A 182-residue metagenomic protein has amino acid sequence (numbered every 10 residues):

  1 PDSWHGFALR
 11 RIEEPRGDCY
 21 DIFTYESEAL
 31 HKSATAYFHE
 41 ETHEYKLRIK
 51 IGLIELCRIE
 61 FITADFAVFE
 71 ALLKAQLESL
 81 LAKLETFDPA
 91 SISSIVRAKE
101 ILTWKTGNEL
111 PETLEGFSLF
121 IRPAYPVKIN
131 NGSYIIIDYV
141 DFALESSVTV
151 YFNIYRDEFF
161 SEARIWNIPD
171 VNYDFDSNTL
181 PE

Functional and structural regions predicted by a protein language model:
P1-Y25, S79-E145: Negatively charged, low-complexity tracts enriched in Asp/Glu with abundant Ser/Thr
L30-L72, V140-L180: Intrinsically disordered, low-complexity regulatory segments enriched in Ser/Thr/Pro and charged residues
F66, F87-S93, L180-E182: Short amphipathic alpha-helical linker/capping segments at the junctions of internal repeats and modular domains
A71-L81, E182: Acidic, serine/threonine- and glycine-rich low-complexity intrinsically disordered segments that serve as flexible
